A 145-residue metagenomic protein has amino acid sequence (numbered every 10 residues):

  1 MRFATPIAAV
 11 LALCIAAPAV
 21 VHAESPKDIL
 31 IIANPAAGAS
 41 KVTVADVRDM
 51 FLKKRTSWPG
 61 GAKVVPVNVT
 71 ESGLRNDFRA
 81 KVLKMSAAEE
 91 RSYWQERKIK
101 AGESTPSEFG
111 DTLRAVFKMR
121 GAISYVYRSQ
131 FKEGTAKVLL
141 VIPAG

Functional and structural regions predicted by a protein language model:
M1-T5: Positively charged n-region of N-terminal signal peptides that target proteins for export
P6-A17: Bacterial N-terminal signal peptides
A23-G145: Flexible loop/hinge segments at secondary-structure junctions
